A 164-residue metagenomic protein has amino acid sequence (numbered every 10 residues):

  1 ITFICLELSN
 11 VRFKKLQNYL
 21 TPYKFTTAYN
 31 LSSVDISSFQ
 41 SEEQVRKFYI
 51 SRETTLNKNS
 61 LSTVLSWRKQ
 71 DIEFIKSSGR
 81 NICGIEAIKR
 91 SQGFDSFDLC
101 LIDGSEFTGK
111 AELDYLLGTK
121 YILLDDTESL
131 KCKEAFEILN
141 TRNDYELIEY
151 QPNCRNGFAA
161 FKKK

Functional and structural regions predicted by a protein language model:
I1-E43: SAM cofactor-binding core of SAM-dependent methyltransferases, primarily the Rossmann-like beta-alpha-beta module
L8-Y19, N57-L65, F158: Short, surface-exposed, charge-dense and proline/glycine-enriched linear segments
K15-P22, E134-R142: Short, aromatic/basic amphipathic alpha-helical patches
K24, L117-G118, N143: Short, structured coil segments at secondary-structure junctions
T26, I122, K133, Y145-E146: A general structural signal for well-ordered secondary-structure junctions
L31-A135: Active-site segment flanking the S-adenosylmethionine/decSAM binding pocket in AdoMet-dependent transferases
S129, E137-K164: Core SAM-dependent methyltransferase catalytic element
